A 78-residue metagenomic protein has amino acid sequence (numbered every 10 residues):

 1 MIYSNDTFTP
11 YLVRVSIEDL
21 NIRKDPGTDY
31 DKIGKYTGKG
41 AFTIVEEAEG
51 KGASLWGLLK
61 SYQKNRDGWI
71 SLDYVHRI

Functional and structural regions predicted by a protein language model:
M1, K35-H76: SH3/SH3-like beta-barrel superfamily modules
M1-N21, G34-G38, H76-I78: SH3-family beta-barrel domains
L20-K24, K60-Y62: Extracellular/lumenal glycan-associated surfaces
P26-D31: Short alpha-helix capping/helix-loop boundary micro-motifs
